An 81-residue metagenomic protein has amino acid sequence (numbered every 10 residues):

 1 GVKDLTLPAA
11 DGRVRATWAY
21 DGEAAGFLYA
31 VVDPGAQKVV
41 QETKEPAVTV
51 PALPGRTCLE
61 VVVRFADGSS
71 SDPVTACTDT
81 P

Functional and structural regions predicted by a protein language model:
G1-L7: Surface-exposed, proline-enriched loop/turn segments that connect beta strands in immunoglobulin-like
V2, A16-Y20, Y29-V31, V50 (+1 more regions): An aromatic-rich alpha-helical recognition segment common to small helix-rich domains
L7-A25: Conserved aromatic anchor
A10-V14, E42-T49: Ser/Thr- and Asn-enriched, surface-exposed coil loops between beta-strands
V31-K38: Change "in extracellular beta-sheet-rich domains … of secreted and cell-surface proteins" to "in beta-sheet-rich domains
K38-E45, C77: Short beta-strand segments within Ig-like beta-sandwich modules, predominantly Fibronectin type-III
A47-P81: Beta-strand-rich modules
